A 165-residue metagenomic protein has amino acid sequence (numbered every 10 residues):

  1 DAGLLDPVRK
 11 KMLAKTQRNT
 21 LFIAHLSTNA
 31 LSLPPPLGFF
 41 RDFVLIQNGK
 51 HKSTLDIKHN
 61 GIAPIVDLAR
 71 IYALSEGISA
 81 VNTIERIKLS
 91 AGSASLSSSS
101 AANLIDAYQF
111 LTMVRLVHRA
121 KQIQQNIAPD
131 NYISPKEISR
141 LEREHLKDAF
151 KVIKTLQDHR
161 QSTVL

Functional and structural regions predicted by a protein language model:
D1-L165: A nucleotide- and high-energy phosphate-metabolite-utilizing enzyme signature
